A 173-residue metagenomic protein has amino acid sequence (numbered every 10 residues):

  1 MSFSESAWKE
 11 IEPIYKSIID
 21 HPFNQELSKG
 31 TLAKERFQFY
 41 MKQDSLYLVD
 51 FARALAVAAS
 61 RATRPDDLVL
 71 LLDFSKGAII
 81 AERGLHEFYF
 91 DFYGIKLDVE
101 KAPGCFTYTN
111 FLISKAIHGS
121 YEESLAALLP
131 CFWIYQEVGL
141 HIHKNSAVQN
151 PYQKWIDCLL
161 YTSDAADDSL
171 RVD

Functional and structural regions predicted by a protein language model:
M1-W8, F111-L112, Y135: Hydrophobic alpha-helical segments
W8-L32, F51: Short alpha-helical hairpin
K16-S17, L32-R61, A81, A127-Q136: Alpha-helical bundle segments that constitute or directly flank the non-heme di-iron/ferroxidase center
S28, L32, A56-D67, I117 (+1 more regions): Short, flexible helix-adjacent loops and helix caps
D66-L160: Active-site-proximal alpha-helical scaffolds that flank and shape metal-associated catalytic sites
Y161-D168: Conserved small/polar residues in nucleotide/adenosyl-binding loops
